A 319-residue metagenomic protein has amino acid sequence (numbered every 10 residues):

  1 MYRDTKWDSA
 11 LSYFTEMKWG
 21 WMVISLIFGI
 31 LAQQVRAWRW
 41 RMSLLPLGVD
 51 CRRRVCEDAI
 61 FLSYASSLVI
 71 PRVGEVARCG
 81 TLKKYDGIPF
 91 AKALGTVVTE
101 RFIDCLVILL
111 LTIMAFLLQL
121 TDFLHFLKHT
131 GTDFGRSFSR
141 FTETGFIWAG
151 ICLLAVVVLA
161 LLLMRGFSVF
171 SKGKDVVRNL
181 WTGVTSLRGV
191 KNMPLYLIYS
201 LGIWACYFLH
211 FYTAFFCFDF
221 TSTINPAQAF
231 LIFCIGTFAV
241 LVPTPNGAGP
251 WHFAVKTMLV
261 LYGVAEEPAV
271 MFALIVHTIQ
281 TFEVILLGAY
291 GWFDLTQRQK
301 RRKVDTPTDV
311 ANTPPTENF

Functional and structural regions predicted by a protein language model:
M1-F61, L118-V240, I279-F319: Predominantly cytoplasmic-facing regulatory/coupling regions of multi-pass membrane proteins
F28, R36, W40, S67-R78 (+3 more regions): Alpha-helical transmembrane segments and their lipid-water interface positions in multi-pass membrane proteins
L44-L45, E57-G87: Extended non-transmembrane interhelical loops and adjacent amphipathic helices of multipass membrane proteins
R53-C56, E75-V76, I88-R101, L109 (+1 more regions): Membrane-interface alpha-helices at helix entry/exit sites of multi-pass transporters
L62-P71, L231-H252: Transmembrane alpha-helix interface/packing and boundary motifs in multi-pass membrane proteins, characterized by
A65, T99-F102, F238, T278: Transmembrane alpha-helical cores of Major Facilitator Superfamily
L82-P89, G183, F253-P268: Interfacial segments of multi-pass membrane proteins
